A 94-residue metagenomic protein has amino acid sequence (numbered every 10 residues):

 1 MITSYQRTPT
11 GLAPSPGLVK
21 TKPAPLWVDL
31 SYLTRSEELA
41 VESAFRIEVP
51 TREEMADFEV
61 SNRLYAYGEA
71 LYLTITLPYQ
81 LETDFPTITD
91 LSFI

Functional and structural regions predicted by a protein language model:
M1-I94: Peripheral, non-transmembrane regulatory/ligand-interaction domains of membrane transport proteins
